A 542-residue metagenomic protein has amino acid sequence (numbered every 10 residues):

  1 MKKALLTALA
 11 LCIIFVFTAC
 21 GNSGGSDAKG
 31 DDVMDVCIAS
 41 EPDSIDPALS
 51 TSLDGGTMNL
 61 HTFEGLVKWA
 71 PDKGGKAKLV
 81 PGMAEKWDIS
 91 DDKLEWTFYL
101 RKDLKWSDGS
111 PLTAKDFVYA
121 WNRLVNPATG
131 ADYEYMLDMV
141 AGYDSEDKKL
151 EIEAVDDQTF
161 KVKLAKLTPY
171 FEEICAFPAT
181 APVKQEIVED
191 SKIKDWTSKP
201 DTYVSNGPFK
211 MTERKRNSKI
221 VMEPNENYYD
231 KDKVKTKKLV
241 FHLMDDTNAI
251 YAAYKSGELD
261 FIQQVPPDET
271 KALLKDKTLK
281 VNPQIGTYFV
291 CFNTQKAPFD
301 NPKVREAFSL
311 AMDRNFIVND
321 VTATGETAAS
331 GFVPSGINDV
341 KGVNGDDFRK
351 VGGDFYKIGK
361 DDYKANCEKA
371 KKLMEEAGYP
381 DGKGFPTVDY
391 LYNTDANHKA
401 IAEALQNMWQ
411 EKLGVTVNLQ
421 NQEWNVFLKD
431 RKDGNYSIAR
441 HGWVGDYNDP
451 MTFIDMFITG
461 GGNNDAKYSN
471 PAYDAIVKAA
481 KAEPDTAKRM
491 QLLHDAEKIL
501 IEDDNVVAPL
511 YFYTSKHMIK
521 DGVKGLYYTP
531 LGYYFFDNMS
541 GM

Functional and structural regions predicted by a protein language model:
I38-D91, V204-S205: N-terminal lobe/hinge region of extracytoplasmic solute-binding protein
T51-L53, E85-Y133, V155, K161 (+2 more regions): Aromatic- and charge-enriched surface segment that lines or borders ligand/interaction sites
A70-G74, D147, A176-V234, K238 (+2 more regions): Gly/Pro-rich hinge or "lid" segments in bacterial periplasmic/extracellular proteins
Y99, E134-I187: Surface-exposed binding/hinge segments that line and control ligand-binding clefts or catalytic entry sites
R216, K360-C367, K371-G445, F512-S515: Ligand/substrate-recognition segments at binding pockets and active sites
N225-K271: Ligand-site clamp/hinge motif
A311-N344, A396-Q406, R431-M542: Detector for C-terminal structural segments
A328-E376, D395-K399: Structural transition elements
